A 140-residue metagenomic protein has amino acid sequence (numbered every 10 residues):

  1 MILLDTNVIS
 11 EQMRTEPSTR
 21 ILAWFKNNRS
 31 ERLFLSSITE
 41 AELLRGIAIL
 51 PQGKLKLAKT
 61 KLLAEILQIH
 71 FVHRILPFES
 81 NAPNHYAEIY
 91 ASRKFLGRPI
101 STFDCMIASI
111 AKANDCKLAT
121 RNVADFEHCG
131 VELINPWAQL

Functional and structural regions predicted by a protein language model:
M1, A108-L140: Acidic, PIN/NYN-like endoribonuclease modules and their adjacent C-terminal/linker elements
M1-T39, A48-E65, L140: Short, well-structured N-terminal submotif of metal-dependent ribonuclease cores
N7, R20, K61, N84 (+2 more regions): Active-site phosphate/pyrophosphate-handling residues
V8, T39, A82, I107 (+1 more regions): Alpha-helix capping/helix-boundary segments
E11-Q12, W24, G46, Y86 (+2 more regions): Residues that scaffold the ATP/ADP-binding catalytic core of kinase and kinase-like folds
F34, L76, I134: General small-molecule cofactor/ligand-binding pocket signal
R45-L50, I69-A119: Active-site neighborhoods of divalent-metal-dependent phosphate/nucleic-acid chemistry enzymes
